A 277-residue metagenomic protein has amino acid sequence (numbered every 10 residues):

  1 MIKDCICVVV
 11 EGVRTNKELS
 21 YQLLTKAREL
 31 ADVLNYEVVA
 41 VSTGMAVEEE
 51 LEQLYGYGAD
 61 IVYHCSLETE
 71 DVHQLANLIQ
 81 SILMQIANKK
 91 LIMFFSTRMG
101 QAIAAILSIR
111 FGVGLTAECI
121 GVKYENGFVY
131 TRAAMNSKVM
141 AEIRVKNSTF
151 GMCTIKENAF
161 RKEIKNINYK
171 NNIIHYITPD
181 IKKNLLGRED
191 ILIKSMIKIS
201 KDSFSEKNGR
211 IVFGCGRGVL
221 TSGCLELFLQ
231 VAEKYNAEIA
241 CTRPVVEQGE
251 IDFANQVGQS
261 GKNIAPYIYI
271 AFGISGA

Functional and structural regions predicted by a protein language model:
M1-A277: N-terminal glycine-rich FAD/FM-binding segment characteristic of electron-transfer flavoproteins
